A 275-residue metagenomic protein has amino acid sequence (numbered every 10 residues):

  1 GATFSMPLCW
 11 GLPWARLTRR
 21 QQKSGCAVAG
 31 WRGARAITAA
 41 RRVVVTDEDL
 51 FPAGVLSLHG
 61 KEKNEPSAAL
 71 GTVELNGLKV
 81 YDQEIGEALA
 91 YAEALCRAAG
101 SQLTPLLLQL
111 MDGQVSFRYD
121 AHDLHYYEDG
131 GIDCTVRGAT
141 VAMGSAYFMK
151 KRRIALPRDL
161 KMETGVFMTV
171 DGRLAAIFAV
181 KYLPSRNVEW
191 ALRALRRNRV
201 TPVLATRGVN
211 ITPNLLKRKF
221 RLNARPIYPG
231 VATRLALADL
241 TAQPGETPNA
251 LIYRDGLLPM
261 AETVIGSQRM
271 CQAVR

Functional and structural regions predicted by a protein language model:
G1-T46, R207, L240-A242, T247-R275: Hydrophobic alpha-helical transmembrane segments
R35-G60, P66-A68, T72-L75: Asp-based phosphoryl-transfer active-site loop
L58, Y147, K181-Y182: A generic structural motif
P66-D129: ATP-binding catalytic core of ATPases
L124-G131, Y147, D159-L160: ATP-binding glycine-rich phosphate-binding loop
V136-G138, V170-R275: Conserved ATP-binding TGD loop and adjacent catalytic N/P-domain core of P-type ATPases
